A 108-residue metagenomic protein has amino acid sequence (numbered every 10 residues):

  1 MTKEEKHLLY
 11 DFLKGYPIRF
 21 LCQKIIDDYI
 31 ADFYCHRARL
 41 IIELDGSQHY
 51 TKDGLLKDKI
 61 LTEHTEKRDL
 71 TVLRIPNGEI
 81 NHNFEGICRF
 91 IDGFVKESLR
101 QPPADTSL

Functional and structural regions predicted by a protein language model:
M1-L108: Nucleic-acid endo/exonuclease domains
